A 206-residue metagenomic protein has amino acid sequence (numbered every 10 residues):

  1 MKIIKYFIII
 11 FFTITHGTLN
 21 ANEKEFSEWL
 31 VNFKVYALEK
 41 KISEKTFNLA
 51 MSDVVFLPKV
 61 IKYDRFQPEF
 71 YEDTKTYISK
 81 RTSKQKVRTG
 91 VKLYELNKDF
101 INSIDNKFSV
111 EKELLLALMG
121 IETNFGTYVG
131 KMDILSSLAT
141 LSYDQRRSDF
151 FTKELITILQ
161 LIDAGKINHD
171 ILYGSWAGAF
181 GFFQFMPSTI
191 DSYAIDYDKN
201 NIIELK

Functional and structural regions predicted by a protein language model:
I4-T15: Sec-dependent N-terminal signal peptides
G17-A21: Sec/Tat signal peptide C-region and signal peptidase I cleavage site
F26-K40, E44: Mature N-terminal segment immediately following signal peptide/propeptide cleavage in secreted/periplasmic
K41-K206: Catalytic glycan-binding domains that act on GlcNAc-containing polysaccharides
